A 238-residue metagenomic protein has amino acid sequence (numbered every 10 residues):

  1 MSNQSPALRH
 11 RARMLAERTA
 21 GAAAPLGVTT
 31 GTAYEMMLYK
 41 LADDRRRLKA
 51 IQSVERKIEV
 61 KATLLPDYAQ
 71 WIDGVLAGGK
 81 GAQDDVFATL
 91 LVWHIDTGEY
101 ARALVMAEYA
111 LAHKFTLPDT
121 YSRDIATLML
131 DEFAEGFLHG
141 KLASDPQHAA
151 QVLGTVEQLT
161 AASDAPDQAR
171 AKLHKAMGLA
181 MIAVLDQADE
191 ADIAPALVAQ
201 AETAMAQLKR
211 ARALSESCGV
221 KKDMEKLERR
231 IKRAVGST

Functional and structural regions predicted by a protein language model:
M1-D84, I95, Y100-P166, K209-R210 (+1 more regions): N-terminal alpha-helical interaction modules that lie
Q52, A69-I72, A171-G178, I182 (+1 more regions): Alpha-helical tetratricopeptide repeat
G81, D124, P166-K175, A199 (+2 more regions): Residue signature of alpha-solenoid helical repeat architecture, marking inter-repeat boundaries and helix-start
A88-T89, E132-E135, A176, A180-A183 (+1 more regions): "A position-specific structural signal for the A-helix of alpha-solenoid helical repeats
V92, M106, L111-F115, K175-I182 (+2 more regions): Basic (Lys/Arg-enriched) interaction patch that binds polyanionic ligands
W93-H94, F137, H174, M181 (+3 more regions): Residue at a conserved register position within TPR or TPR-like alpha-solenoid repeats
A194-T238: Extended, charged low-complexity segments that frequently continue into or abut oligomerization scaffolds
